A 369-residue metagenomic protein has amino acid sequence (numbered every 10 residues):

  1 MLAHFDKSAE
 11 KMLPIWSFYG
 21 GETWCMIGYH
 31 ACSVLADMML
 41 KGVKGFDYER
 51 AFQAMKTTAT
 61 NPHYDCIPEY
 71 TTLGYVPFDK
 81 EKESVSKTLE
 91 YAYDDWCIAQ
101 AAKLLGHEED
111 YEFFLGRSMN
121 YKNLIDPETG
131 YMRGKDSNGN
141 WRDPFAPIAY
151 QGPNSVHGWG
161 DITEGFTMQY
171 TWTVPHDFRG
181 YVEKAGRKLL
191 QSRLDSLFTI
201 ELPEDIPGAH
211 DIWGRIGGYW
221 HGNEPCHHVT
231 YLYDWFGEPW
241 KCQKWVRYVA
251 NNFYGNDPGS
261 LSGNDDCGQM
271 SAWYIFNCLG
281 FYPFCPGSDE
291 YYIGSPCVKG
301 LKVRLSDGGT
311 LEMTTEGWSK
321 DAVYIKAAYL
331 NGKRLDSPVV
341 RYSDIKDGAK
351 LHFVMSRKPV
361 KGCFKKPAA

Functional and structural regions predicted by a protein language model:
M1-S17, E204-D205: Active-site-surrounding "flap" and adjacent substrate/cofactor-binding loops of secreted or lumenal enzymes, prototyped
L2-H4, F18-I27, M38-G42, Q53: Mobile, glycine-rich extracellular loop/lid and propeptide segments that shape or gate substrate/ligand access
S8-K11, T23, H30, V34: Active-site rim segments in enzyme catalytic domains, especially the processed small/beta chain of N-terminal
G28, C32, M39-M119, N123-E312 (+3 more regions): Active-site core of glycosidic bond-cleaving carbohydrate-active enzymes
S306, L330-K333: Short strand-turn-strand beta-turns centered on an Asx-Gly dipeptide
D321-A327: Beta-strand-rich binding/interaction modules
D336-R341: Short, solvent-exposed S/T- and G/P-enriched segments that are highly enriched in secreted/extracellular and lumenal
Y342-A369: C-terminal beta-strand-rich structural cap/linker in extracellular carbohydrate-active enzymes
